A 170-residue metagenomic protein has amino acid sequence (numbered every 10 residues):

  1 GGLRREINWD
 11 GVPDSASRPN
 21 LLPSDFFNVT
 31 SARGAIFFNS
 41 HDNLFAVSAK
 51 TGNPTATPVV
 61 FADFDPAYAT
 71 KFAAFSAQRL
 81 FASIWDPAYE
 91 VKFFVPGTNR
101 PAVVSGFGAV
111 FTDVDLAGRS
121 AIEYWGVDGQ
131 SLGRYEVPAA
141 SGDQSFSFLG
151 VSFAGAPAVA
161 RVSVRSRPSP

Functional and structural regions predicted by a protein language model:
G1-P170: Surface-exposed, well-ordered secondary-structure segments
